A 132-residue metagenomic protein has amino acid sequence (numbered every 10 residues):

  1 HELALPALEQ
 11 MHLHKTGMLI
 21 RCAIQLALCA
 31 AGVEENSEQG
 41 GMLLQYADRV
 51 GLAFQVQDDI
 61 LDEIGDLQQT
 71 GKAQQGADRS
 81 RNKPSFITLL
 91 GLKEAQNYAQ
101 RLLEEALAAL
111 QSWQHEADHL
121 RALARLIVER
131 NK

Functional and structural regions predicted by a protein language model:
H1-K132: All-alpha prenyltransferase/terpene-synthase fold signal
